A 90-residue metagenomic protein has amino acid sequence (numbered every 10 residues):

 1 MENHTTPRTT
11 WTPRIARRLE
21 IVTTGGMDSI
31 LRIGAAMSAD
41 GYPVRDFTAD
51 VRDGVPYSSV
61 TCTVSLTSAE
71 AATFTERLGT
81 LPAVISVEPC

Functional and structural regions predicted by a protein language model:
M1-S58, T63-C90: Long, contiguous binding/interaction regions
